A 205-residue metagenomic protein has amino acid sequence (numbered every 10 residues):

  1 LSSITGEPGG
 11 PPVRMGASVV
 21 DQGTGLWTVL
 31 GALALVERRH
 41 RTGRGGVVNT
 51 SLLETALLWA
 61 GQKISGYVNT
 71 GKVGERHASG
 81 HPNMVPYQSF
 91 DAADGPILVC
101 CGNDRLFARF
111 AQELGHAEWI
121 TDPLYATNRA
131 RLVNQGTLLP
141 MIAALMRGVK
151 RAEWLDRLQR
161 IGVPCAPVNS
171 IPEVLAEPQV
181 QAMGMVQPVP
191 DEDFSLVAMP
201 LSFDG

Functional and structural regions predicted by a protein language model:
L1-C101, A108: Active-site-adjacent "lid/gating" segments in soluble enzymes
R44, G95-I97, P164, E192-S195: Short acidic/polar mixed-charge low-complexity motifs
T55, R105, N169-P172: Alpha-helix/helix-capping structural signal
G74, D91, N128, N169-G205: Terminal low-complexity tails and localization/encapsulation signals of metabolic enzymes
V85-I161, C165: Aromatic-enriched alpha-helical interface/lid elements that frame and gate functional surfaces
